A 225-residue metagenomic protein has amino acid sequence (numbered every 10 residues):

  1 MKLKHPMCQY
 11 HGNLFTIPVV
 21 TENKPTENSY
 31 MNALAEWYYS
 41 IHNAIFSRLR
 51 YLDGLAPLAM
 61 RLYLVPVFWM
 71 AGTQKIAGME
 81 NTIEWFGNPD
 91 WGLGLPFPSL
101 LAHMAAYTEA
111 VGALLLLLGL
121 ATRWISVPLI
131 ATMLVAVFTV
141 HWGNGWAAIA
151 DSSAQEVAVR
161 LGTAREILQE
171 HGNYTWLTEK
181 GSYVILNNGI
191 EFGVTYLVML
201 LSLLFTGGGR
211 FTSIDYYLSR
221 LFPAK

Functional and structural regions predicted by a protein language model:
C8, G12-A77, P96-Y107, V111 (+1 more regions): Extended, low-polarity transmembrane helix blocks
E80-P96, E109: Short juxtamembrane and helix-loop transition motifs at transmembrane-helix boundaries in membrane proteins
